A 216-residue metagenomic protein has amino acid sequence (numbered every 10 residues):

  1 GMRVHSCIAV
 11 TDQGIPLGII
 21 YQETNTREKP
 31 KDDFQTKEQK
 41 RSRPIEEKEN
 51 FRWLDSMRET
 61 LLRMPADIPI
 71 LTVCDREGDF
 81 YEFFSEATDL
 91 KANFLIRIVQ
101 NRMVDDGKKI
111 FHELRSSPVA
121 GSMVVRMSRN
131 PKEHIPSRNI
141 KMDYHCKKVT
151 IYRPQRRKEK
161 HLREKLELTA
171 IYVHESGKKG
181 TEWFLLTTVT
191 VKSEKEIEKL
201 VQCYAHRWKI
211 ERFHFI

Functional and structural regions predicted by a protein language model:
M2-R3, I8-I216: Single, function-defining residue in the core of a domain
